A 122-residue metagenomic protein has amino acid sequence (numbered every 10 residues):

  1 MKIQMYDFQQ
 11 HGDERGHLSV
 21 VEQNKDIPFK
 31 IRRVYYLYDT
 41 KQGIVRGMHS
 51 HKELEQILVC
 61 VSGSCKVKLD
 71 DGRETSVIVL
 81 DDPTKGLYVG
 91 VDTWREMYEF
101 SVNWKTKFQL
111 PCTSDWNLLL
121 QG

Functional and structural regions predicted by a protein language model:
M1-L87, K107-G122: Non-catalytic, conserved peripheral segments adjacent to functional cores
D82-Y88, D92-V102: Well-ordered alpha/beta subsegment
